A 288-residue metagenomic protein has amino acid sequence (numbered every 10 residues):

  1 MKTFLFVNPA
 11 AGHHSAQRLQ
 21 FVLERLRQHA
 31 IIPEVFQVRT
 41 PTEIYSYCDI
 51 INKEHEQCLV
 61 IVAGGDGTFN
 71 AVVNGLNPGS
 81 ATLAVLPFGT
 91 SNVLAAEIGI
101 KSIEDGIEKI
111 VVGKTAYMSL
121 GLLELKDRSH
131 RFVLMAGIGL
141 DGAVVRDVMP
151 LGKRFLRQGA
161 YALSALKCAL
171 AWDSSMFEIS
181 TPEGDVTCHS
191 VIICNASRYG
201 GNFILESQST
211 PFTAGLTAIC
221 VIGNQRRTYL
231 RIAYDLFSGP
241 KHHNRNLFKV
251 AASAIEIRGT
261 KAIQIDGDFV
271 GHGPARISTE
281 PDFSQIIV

Functional and structural regions predicted by a protein language model:
M1-V60, N70, D105-E108, E183 (+1 more regions): ATP/NTP phosphate-donor binding region
F6, H29, P78-T82, L86-H189: Catalytic core of DAGKc-family lipid kinases
P9, A63-G65, L86-F88: Glycine-rich beta-strand-to-loop/alpha-helix junction loops that act as flexible
A16, E183, T187, T210 (+1 more regions): ATP/nucleoside-binding phosphotransfer catalytic cores, i.e., glycine-rich phosphate-binding loops
D66, V191: Short conserved active-site loop signatures built around small residues
T68-A81: Short Gly/Thr/Asp-enriched flexible loops that form oxyanion-binding sites at enzyme active sites
G137, D141, I192-E206, F269: Glycine-rich phosphate/pyrophosphate-binding beta-alpha loops
G152-A160, I204-R227: Gly/Ser/Thr-rich active-site loops/lids in small-molecule metabolic enzymes that frequently grip phosphoryl groups
